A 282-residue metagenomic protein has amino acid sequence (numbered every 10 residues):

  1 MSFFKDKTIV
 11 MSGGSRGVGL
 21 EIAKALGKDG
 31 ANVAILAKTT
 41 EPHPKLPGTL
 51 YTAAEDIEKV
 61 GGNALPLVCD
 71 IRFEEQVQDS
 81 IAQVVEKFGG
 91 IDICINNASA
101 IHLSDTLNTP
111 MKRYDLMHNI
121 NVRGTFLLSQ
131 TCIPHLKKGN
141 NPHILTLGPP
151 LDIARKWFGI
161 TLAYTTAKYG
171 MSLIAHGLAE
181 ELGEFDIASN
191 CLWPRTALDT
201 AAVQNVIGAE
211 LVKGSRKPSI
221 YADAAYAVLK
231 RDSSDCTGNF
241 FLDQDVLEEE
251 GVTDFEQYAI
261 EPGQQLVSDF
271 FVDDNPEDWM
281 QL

Functional and structural regions predicted by a protein language model:
S2-K38: Canonical Rossmann dinucleotide-binding motif of NAD(H)/NADP(H)-dependent dehydrogenases/reductases, specifically
K7, G62-N63, G90-I91, L136-P150 (+2 more regions): Active-site loop of short-chain dehydrogenase/reductase
P47-T49, Q78, S99-D115, D152 (+1 more regions): Conserved mid-core segment of classical short-chain dehydrogenase/reductases
A54, E58, L65-V68, F73-G89 (+1 more regions): Conserved amphipathic alpha-helix within the SDR
A82, E86, M111, I120-N140 (+2 more regions): Amphipathic alpha-helical dimer-interface segment in Rossmann-like NAD(P)H-dependent oxidoreductases
D92, S99-A100, L107-F126, L145 (+1 more regions): Catalytic Tyr-X3-Lys loop
K137-E184, R195-L198: Catalytic loop of short-chain dehydrogenase/reductase
C191-L192, A209-L282: C-terminal helical subdomain
